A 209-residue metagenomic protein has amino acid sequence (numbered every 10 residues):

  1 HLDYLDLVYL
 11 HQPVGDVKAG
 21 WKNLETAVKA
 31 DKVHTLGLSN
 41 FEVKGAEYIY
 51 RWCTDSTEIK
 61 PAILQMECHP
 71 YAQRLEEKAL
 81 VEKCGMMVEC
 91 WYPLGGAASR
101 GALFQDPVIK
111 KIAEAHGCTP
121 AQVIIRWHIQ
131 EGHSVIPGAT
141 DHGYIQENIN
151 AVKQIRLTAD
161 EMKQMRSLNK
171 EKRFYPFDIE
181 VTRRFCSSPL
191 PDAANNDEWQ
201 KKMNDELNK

Functional and structural regions predicted by a protein language model:
H1-Y9, T26-A27: CE4/NodB-like, metal-dependent polysaccharide N-deacetylase domain that modifies extracellular/periplasmic N-acetylated
Q12-K209: Beta/alpha (TIM)-barrel catalytic core signal, keyed to glycine-rich beta->alpha loops juxtaposed to Asp/Glu that bind
